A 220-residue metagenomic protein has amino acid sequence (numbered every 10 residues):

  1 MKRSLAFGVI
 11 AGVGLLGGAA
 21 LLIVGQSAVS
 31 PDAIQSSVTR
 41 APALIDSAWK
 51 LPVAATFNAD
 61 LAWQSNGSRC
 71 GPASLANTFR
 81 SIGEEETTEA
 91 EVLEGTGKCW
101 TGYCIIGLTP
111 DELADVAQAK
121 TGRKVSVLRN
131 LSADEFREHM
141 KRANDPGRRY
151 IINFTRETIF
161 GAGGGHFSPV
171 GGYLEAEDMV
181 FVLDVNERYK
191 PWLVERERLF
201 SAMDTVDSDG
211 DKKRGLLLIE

Functional and structural regions predicted by a protein language model:
M1-S4: Positively charged n-region of N-terminal signal peptides that target proteins for export
A6-G8, G14-I106: Active-site-adjacent structural segments surrounding the nucleophilic cysteine of cysteine proteases and isopeptidases
G25-S37, P52-A54, E94-I219: Conserved active-site-adjacent core of cysteine acyl-enzyme catalytic domains
